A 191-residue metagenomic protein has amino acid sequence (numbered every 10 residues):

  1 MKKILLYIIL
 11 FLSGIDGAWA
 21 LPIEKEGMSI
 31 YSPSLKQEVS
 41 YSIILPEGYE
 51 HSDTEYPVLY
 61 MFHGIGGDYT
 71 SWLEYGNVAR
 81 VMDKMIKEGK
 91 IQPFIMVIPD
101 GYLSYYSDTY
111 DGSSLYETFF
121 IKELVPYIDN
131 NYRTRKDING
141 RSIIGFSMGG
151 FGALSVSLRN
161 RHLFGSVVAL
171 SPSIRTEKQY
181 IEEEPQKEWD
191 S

Functional and structural regions predicted by a protein language model:
I4-G14: Sec-dependent N-terminal signal peptides
W19-S191: Non-catalytic cap/lid and distal C-terminal segments of serine-dependent acyl enzymes
